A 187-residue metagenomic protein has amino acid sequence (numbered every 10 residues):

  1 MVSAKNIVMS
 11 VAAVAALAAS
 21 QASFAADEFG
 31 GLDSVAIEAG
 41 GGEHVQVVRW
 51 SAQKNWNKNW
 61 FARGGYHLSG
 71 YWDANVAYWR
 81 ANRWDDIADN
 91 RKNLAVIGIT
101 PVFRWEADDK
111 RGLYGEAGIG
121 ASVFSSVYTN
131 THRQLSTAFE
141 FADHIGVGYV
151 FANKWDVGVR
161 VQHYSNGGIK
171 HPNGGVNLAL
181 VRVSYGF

Functional and structural regions predicted by a protein language model:
M1-F29: Cleavable N-terminal export/targeting peptides
S23-L32, N57-L68, A107-Y114, K154: Short loop/turn motifs that connect adjacent beta-strands in outer-membrane beta-barrel proteins
F29, G148-F187: Predominantly the C-terminal beta-signal and adjacent terminal strand-loop region of outer-membrane beta-barrel
G31, H44-V48, N93-I99, F139-D143 (+1 more regions): Residues that define the transmembrane beta-barrel architecture of outer-membrane proteins
V35-G41, W72-Y78, A117-A121, V159-H163: Transmembrane beta-barrel strands of outer-membrane/channel proteins
A36-E38, D85-N90, T129-R133, N166-K170: Extracellular loop and loop/strand-boundary signature of outer-membrane beta-barrel proteins
A39-V48, D109, G168-G174: Solvent-exposed loop/turn segments connecting transmembrane beta-strands in outer-membrane beta-barrel proteins
W50-K58, V76, I99-W105, A117-A121 (+2 more regions): Residues on the lipid-exposed face of transmembrane beta-strands in outer-membrane beta-barrel proteins
